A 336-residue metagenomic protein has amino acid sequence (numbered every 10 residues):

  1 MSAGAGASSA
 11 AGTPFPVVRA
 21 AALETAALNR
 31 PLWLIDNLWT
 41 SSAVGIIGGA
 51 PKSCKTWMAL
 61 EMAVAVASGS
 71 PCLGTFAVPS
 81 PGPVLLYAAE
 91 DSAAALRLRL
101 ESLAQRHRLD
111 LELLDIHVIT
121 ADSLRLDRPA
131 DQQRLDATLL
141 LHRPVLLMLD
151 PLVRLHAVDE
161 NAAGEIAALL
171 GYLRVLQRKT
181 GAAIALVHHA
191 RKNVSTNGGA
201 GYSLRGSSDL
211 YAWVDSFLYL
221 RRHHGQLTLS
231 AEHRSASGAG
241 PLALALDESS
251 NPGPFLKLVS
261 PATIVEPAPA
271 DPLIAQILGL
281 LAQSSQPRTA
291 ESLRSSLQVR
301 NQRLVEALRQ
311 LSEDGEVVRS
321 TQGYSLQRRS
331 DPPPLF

Functional and structural regions predicted by a protein language model:
S2-G48, P71-P83, R97-L98: Phosphate-handling catalytic cores of nucleic-acid transaction enzymes
L23, N29-R30, L34-I35, P71 (+8 more regions): Conserved inter-motif catalytic segment of the P-loop NTP-binding fold
W39, A63, L86, D150 (+4 more regions): Conserved RecA-like P-loop NTPase ATPase core
I46-I47, W57, L146, I166-F255: Phosphate-binding/switch region of NTP-binding enzymes
P51: The conserved Walker
C54: Conserved glycine(s) of the Walker
M58, M62: Hydrophobic positions on the alpha1 helix immediately C-terminal to the Walker A/P-loop
L140-R143, R178-T180, R221-F336: C-terminal regions of RecA-like/P-loop NTPase motor modules
